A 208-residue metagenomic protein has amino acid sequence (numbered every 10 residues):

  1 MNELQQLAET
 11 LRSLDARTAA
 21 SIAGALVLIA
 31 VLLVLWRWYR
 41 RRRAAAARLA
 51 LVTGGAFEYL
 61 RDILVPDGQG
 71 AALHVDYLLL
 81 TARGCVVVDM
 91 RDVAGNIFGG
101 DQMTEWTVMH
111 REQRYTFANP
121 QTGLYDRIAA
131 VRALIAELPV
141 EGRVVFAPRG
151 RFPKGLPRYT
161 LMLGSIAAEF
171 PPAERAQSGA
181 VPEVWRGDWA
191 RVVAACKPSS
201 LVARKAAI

Functional and structural regions predicted by a protein language model:
M1-L73, L80-C85, A94, H110-I208: Surface-exposed interaction regions that form or flank ligand-binding interfaces
V87-N96, M103: Active-site ExK catalytic segment of metal-dependent nucleases
M103-H110: Short, basic/glycine-rich phosphate-binding loops at helix/coil junctions that contact nucleotide phosphates
